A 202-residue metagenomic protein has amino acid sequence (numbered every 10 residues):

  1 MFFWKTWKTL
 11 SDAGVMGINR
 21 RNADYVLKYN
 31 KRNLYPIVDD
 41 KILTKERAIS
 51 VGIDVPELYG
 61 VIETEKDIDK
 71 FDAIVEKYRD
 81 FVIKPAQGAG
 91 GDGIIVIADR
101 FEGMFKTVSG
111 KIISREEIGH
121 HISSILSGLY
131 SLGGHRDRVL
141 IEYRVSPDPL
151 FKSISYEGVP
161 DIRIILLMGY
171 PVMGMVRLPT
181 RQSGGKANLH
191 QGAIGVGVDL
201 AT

Functional and structural regions predicted by a protein language model:
M1-D80, P85-S109: Conserved N-proximal alpha/beta basic substrate-recognition cap immediately N-terminal to, or forming the N-lobe
V108-T202: Phosphate-binding site of ATP-dependent enzymes
